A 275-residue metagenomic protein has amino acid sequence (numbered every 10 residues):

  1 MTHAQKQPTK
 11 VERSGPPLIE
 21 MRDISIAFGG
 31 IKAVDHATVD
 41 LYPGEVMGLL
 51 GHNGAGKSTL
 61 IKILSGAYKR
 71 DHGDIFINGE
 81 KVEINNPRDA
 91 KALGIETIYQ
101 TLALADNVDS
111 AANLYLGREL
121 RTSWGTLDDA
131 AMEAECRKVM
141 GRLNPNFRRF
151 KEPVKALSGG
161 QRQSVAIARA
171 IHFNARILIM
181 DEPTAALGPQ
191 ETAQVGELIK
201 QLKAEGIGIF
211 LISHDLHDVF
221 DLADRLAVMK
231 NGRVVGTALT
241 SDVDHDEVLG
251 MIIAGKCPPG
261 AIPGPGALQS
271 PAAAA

Functional and structural regions predicted by a protein language model:
T2-A275: Glycine-rich phosphate-binding loops of nucleotide-dependent enzymes
